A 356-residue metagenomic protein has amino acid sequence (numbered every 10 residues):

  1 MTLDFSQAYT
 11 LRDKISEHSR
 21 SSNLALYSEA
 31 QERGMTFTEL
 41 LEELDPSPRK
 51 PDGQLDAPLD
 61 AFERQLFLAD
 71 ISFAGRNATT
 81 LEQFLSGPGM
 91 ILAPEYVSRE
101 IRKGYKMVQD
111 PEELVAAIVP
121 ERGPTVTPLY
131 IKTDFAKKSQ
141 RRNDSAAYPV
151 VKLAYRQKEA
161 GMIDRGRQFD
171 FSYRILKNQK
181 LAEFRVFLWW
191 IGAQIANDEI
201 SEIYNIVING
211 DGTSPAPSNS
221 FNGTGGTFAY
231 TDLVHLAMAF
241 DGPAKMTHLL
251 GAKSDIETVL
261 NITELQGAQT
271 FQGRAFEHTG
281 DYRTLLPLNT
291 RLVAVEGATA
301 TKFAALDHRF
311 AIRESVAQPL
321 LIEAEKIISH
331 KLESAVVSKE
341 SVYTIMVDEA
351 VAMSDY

Functional and structural regions predicted by a protein language model:
M1-S86: Intrinsically disordered, low-complexity terminal tails
T2-L3, T263-Y356: Sequence/fold signature of self-assembling virion shell proteins
N77-R165: Assembly/oligomerization interface modules of large self-assembling protein complexes
R165-F240: Alpha-helical scaffold segments that mediate packing/assembly in large oligomeric complexes
R167, A244-T247, K331-E333: Structural beta-strand/beta-sheet cores of well-ordered domains, especially the beta-sheet scaffolds that support
Y173-I175, K253, K339: Short, flexible loop/turn elements at secondary-structure junctions
I200-Y204, K245-M246, D255, L265 (+2 more regions): Intrinsically disordered or highly flexible coil/loop and linker segments, enriched in small and charged/polar residues
G212-Y282: Extended, solvent-exposed, turn-rich assembly/linker loops in the middle of proteins
